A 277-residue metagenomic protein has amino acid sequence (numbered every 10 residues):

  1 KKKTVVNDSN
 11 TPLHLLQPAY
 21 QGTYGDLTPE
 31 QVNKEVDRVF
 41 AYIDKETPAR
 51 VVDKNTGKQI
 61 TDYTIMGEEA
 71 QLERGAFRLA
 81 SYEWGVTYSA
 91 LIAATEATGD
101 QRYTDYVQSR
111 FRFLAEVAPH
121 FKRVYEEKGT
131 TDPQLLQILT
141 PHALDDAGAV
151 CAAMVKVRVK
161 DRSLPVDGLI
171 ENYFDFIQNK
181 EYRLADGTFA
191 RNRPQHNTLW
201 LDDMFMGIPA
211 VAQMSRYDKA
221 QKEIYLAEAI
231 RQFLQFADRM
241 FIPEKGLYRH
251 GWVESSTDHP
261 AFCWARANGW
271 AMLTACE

Functional and structural regions predicted by a protein language model:
K2-G129, L164-K180, L184-A185: Low-complexity, Ser/Thr/Pro/Gly-enriched N-terminal "stalk/linker" regions
S9-Y20, L79-E96, P133-R158, L199-R216 (+1 more regions): Well-ordered alpha-helical segments within folded domains of soluble proteins
T28, V32, E83, Y103 (+7 more regions): Residue-level preference for long, well-ordered alpha-helices that form the structural scaffold of enzyme catalytic
K34-R38, V86, R102, Y106-S109 (+8 more regions): Extracytoplasmic/secreted proteins, especially bacterial periplasmic and envelope-associated proteins
T56-A76, Y125-V157, G187-D203, K245-A267: Carbohydrate-binding/catalytic loop surfaces
A97, V117, K160, Y217-A220: Alpha-solenoid helical repeat scaffolds
V157-K160, Y173-L184, Q213-Y217, F236-R239: Mid-sequence acidic-hydrophobic segments that form the walls of catalytic/ligand-binding cavities or oligomerization
T198-E277: Extended ligand-binding clefts on enzyme/binding-domain cores
